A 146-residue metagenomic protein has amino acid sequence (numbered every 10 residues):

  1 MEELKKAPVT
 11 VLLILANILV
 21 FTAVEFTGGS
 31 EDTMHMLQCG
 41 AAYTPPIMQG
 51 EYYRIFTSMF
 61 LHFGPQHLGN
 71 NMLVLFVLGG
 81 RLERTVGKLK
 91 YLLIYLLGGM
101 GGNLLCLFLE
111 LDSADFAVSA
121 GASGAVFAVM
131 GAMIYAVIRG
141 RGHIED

Functional and structural regions predicted by a protein language model:
M1-D146: A detector for small-residue-rich transmembrane helices and their helix-helix packing motifs
